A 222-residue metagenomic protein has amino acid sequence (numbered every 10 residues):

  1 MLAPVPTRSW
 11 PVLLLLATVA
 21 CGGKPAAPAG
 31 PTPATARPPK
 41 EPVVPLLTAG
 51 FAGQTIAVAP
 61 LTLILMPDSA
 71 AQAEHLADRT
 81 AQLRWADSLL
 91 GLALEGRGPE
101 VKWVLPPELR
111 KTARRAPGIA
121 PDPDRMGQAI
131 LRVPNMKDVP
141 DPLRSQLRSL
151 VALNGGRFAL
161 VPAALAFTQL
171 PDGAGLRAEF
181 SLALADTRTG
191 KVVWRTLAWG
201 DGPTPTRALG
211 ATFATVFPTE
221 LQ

Functional and structural regions predicted by a protein language model:
M1-V12: Bacterial N-terminal signal peptides that target proteins for export
T18-A20: C-terminal motif of bacterial Sec signal peptides marking the signal peptidase cleavage site
G22-A57, T62-M66, A86, M126 (+4 more regions): C-terminal/domain-edge helix-coil "capping" segments
S69-G156: N-terminal segment of the mature soluble domain
